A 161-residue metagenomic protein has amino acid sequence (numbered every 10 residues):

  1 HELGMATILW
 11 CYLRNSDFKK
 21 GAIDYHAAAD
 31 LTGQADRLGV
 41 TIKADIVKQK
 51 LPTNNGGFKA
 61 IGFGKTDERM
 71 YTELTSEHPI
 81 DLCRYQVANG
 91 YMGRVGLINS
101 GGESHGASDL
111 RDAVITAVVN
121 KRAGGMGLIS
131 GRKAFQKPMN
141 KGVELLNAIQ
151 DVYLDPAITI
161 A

Functional and structural regions predicted by a protein language model:
H1-I98, R111-M126: Alpha/beta enzyme core
I42, L74, S108, N140 (+1 more regions): Short coil/turn linker and secondary-structure boundary residues
L51, G101-G102, R132: Short secondary-structure boundary segments
G106-D109, L128-S130, Q136-M139: Short active-site-adjacent structural elements
R111-V118, R132, V143, N147: A generic structural signal for well-ordered alpha-helical surface patches
A123-G124, F135-A161: C-terminal helical cap(s) of enzyme catalytic domains, especially alpha/beta-barrels
